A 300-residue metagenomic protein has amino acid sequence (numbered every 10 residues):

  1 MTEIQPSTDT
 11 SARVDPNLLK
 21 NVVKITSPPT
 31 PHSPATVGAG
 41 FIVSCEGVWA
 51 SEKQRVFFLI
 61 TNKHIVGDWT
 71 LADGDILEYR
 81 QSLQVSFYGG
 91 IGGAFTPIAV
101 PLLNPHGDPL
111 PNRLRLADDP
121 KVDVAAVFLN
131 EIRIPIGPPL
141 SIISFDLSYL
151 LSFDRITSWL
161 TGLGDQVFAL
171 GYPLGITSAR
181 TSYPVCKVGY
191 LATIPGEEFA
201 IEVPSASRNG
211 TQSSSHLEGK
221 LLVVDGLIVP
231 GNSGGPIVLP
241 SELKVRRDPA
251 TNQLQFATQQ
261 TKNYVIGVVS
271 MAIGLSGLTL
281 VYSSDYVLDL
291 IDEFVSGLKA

Functional and structural regions predicted by a protein language model:
T2-W49, L59, W69-T70, V122-A125: N-terminal activation segment of mature serine protease catalytic domains
D15-L18, V238-A300: C-terminal subregion of chymotrypsin/trypsin-like serine protease catalytic domains
L19-V22, S27-P28, T36-V37, S51-Q54 (+5 more regions): Serine endopeptidase catalytic core focused on the charge-relay Asp
V43-C45, I194, P240, M271: Residue-level recognition of beta-strand microenvironments
F58-T61, S82-F87, V224, N263-M271: Extended hydrophobic secondary-structure segments that form protein cores and membrane-embedded regions
T61-N62, F128: A secondary-structure boundary/capping signal
N62-I65, G171-P173, V188, T193 (+1 more regions): Short beta->alpha transition motifs characteristic of CBS
I65-V66, I132: Acidic glycine-/aspartate-rich tracts in secreted/extracellular proteins
